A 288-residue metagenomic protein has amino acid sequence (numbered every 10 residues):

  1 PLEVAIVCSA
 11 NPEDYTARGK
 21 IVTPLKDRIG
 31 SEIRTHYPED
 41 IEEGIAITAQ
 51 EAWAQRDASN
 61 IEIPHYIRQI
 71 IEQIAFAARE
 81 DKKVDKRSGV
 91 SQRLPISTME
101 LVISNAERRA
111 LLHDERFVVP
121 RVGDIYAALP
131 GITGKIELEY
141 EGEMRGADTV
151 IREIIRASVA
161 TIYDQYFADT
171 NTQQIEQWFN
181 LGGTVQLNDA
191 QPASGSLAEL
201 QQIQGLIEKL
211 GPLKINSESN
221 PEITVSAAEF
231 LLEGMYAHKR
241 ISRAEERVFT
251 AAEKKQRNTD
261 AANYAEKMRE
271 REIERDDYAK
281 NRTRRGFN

Functional and structural regions predicted by a protein language model:
P1-S59, S104-L112: Canonical AAA+ ATPase core
E3, Y15-K26, P38-I45, I61-E72 (+5 more regions): Amphipathic alpha-helical transducer elements in NTP-driven molecular machines
A5, S9-E13, K86, R116 (+2 more regions): Generic preference for well-ordered secondary structure
K20-I21, K26, G30, R34 (+10 more regions): Signal for well-folded cores of large energy- and translation-related assemblies
D27-G30, E42, A46, Q50 (+8 more regions): Short, surface-exposed, charged/polar-biased interaction segments
G44-V119: Conserved AAA+ ATPase small/helical "lid" subdomain
E107-N288: C-terminal engagement/docking regions of AAA+ P-loop ATPases
